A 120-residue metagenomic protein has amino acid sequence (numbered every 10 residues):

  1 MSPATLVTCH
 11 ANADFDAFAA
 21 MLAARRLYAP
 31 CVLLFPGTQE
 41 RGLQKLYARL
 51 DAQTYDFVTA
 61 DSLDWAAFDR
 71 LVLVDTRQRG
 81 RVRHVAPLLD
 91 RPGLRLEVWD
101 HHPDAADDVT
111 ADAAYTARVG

Functional and structural regions predicted by a protein language model:
M1-G120: Replace "Mg2+/Mn2+-dependent" with "divalent metal-dependent
